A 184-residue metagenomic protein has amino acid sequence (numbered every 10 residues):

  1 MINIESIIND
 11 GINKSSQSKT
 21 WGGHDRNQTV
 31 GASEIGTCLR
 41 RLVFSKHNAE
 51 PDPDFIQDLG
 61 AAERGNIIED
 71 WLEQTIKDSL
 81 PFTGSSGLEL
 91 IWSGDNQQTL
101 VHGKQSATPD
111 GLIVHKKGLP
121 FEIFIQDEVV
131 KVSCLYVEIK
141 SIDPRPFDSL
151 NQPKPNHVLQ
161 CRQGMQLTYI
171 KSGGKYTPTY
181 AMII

Functional and structural regions predicted by a protein language model:
M1-Y136, R145, P155: Metal-dependent nuclease catalytic cores that hydrolyze phosphodiester bonds in DNA/RNA, characterized by
D70-D78, Q152-I184: Metal-dependent nuclease catalytic cores in nucleic-acid-processing enzymes, especially RNase H-like/related
W92, Y136-I139, C161, M165: Residue-level detection of beta-strand scaffold positions
E138-S141, M182-I184: Short, structured patches in soluble enzyme cores that scaffold and shape functional sites
I139-N151, V158-L159: Conserved helix-adjacent loop modules within structured domains
